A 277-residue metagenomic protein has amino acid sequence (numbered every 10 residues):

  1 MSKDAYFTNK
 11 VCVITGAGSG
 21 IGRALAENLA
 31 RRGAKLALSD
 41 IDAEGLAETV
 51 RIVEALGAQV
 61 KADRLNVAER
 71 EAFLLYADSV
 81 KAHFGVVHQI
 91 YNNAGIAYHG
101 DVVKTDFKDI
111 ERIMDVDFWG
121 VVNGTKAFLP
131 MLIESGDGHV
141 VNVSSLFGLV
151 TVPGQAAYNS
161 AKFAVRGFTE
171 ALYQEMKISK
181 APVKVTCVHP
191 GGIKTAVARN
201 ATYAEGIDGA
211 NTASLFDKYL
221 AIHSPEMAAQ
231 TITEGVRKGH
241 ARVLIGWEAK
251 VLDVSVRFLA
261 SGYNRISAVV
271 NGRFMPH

Functional and structural regions predicted by a protein language model:
S2-A37: Canonical Rossmann dinucleotide-binding motif of NAD(H)/NADP(H)-dependent dehydrogenases/reductases, specifically
F7-T8, L56-Q59, S79-I90, Y98: A glycine-rich helix->loop->beta "capping" turn within Rossmann-like NAD(P)(H)-dependent oxidoreductase domains
A43-E44, D63-L75, F107: The beta1-alpha1 cofactor-binding region of Rossmann-like NAD(H)/NADP(H)-dependent oxidoreductases
D101-V102, D106-E111: Substrate-binding pocket helix/loop in short-chain dehydrogenase/reductase
T125, A161: Active-site helix of classical SDR
S145: Residue(s) in the substrate-gating loop at a strand-loop-helix junction that position the organic substrate next
K177-W247: SDR active-site lid
